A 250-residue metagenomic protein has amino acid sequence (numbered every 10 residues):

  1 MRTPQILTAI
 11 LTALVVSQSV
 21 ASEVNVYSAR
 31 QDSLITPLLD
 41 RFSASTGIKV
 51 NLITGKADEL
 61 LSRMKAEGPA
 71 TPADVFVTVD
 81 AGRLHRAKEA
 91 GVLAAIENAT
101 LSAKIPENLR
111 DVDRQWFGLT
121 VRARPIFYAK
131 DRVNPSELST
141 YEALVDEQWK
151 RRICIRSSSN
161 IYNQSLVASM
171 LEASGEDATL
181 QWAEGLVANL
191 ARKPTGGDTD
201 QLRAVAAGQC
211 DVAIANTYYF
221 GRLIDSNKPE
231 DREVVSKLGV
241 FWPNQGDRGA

Functional and structural regions predicted by a protein language model:
V16-A21: Sec/Tat signal peptide C-region and signal peptidase I cleavage site
S22-H85: Early extracytoplasmic/lumenal segment of secretory-pathway proteins
I48, G68-F76, V92, W149-R151 (+1 more regions): Alpha-to-beta junction loops
K56-A57, V77-G82, A99-T100, G197-D198 (+1 more regions): Beta->alpha turn/N-cap motifs
T71-F76, A94-I126, E142, R152-I155: A structural signal for short loop-to-beta-strand junctions that line the ligand-binding cleft of periplasmic/secreted
L84-V92, D111-S139, A168, A250: Periplasmic solute-binding protein
L93-S102, Q115-F117, E142, N227-R248: Short beta-strand->loop
S158, Y162-S165, S169-P243: Ligand-binding pocket segment of bilobal, Venus flytrap-like solute-binding proteins
